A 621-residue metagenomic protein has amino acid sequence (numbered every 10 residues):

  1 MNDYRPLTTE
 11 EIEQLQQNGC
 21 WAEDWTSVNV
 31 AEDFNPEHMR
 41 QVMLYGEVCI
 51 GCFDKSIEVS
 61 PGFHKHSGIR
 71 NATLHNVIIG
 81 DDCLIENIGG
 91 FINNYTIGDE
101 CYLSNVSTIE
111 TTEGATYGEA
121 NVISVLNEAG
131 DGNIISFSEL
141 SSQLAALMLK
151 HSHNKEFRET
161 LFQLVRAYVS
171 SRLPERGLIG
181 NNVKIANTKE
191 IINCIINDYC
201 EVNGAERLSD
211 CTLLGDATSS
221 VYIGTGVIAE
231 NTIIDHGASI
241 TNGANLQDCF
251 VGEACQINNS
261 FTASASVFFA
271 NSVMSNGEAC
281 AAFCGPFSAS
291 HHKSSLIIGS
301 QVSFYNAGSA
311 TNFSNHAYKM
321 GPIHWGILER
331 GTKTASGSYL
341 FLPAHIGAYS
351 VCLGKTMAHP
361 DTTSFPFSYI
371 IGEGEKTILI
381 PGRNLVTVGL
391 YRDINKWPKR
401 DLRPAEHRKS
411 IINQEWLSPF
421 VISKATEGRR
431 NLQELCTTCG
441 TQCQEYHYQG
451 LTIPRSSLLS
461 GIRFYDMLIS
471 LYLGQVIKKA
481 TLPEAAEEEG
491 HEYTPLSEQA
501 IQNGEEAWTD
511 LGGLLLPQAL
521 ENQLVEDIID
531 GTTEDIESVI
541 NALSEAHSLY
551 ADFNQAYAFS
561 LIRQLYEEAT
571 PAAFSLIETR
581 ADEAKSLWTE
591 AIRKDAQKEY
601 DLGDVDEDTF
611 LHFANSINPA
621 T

Functional and structural regions predicted by a protein language model:
M1-E10: Intrinsically disordered, low-structural-confidence terminal and linker regions
P6, Q14-A22, V30-F53, I57-I69 (+6 more regions): Glycine-rich hexapeptide-repeat left-handed beta-helix
G68-R70, H75-G80, L84-E159, A186 (+2 more regions): Phosphate-/polyanion-interacting regions in eukaryotic proteins
Q163-I179, I185: A charged, amphipathic alpha-helical module
I179, V183, N187-V202, D210-V221: Core alpha-helical transmembrane segments of integral membrane proteins
E373-T621: Long, compositionally biased intrinsically disordered regions
